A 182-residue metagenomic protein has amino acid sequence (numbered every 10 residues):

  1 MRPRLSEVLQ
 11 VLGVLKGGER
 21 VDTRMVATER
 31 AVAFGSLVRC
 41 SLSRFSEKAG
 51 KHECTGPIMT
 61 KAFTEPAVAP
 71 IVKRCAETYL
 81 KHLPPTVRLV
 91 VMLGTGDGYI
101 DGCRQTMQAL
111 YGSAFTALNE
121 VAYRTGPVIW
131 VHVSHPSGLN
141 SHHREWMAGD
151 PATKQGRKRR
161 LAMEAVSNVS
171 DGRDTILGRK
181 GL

Functional and structural regions predicted by a protein language model:
M1-S113, I129-P151, G156, R160: A polyanion-binding, active-site-adjacent surface
K81-P84, N119, G178: Compositionally biased amphipathic helical and low-complexity segments enriched in hydrophobic
S113-G126: Domain-level recognition of soluble alpha/beta enzyme cores, biased toward histidine phosphatases/phosphomutases
M163-L182: Charged phosphate-binding loop/patch that engages nucleotide di/tri-phosphates or the phosphate backbone of nucleic
